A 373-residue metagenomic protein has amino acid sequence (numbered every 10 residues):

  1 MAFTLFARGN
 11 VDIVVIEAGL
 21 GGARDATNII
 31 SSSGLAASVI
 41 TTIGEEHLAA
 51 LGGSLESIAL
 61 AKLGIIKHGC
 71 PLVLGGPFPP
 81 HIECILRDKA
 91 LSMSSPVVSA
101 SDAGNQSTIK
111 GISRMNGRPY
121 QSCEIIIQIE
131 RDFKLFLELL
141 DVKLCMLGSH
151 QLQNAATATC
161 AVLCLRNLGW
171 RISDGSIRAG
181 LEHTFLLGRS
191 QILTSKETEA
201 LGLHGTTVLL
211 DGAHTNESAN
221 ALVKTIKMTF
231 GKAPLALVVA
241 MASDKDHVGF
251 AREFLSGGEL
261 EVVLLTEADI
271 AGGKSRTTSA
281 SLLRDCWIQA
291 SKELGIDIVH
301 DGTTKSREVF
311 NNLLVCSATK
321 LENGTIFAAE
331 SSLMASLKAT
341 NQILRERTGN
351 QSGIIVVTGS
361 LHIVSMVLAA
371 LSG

Functional and structural regions predicted by a protein language model:
M1-D25, S352: Glycine-rich phosphate-binding loop used to anchor ATP phosphates in small-molecule kinases, encompassing both
F6-D12, L168, L203, T229-A233 (+1 more regions): Glycine-rich phosphate-binding loop signature in dinucleotide/nucleotide-binding domains
G9-A18, L35-D141, A155-R178: Acidic, Mg2+-coordinating active-site environments of NTP-dependent enzymes
I13-I16, A26-V39, G44-H47, S57 (+1 more regions): Nucleotide phosphate-binding/pyrophosphate-handling subdomain across enzymes that bind or process nucleotide phosphates
G64-V73, T229-L235, Q351: Short, surface-exposed connector motifs at secondary-structure boundaries
P77-K89, H204-L210, N216, R252-G353: C-terminal helical cap/extension that packs against the catalytic core of soluble nucleotide-cofactor enzymes
S360: Active-site-proximal loop/hinge segments that shape catalytic or ion-binding/gating pockets
S365-G373: Active-site-adjacent alpha-helix immediately C-terminal to a catalytic or transition-state-stabilizing loop
